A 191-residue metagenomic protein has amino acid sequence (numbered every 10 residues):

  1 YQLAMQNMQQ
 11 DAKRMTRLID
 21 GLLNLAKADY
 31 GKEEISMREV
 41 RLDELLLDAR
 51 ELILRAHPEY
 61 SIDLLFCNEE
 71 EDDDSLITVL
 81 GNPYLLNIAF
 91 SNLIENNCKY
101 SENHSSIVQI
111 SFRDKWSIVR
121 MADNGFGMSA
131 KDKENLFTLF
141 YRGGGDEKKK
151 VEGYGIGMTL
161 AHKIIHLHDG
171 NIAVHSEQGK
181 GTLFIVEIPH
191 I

Functional and structural regions predicted by a protein language model:
Q10-M15: Short alpha-helical segment of the dimerization/phosphotransfer core of two-component systems
Y30-I35, D74-G81: Conserved micro-motifs of the catalytic ATP-binding
S36-E51: A conserved beta-strand-to-alpha-helix junction within the catalytic ATP-binding
N97-C98: Short helix-loop "hinge" at the ATP-lid/N-box region of the Bergerat-fold HATPase_c
S105-K115: Short beta-strand/loop element within the Bergerat-fold HATPase_c
M128-F140: Short conserved segment of the HATPase_c
D169-G170: Conserved glycine-rich
